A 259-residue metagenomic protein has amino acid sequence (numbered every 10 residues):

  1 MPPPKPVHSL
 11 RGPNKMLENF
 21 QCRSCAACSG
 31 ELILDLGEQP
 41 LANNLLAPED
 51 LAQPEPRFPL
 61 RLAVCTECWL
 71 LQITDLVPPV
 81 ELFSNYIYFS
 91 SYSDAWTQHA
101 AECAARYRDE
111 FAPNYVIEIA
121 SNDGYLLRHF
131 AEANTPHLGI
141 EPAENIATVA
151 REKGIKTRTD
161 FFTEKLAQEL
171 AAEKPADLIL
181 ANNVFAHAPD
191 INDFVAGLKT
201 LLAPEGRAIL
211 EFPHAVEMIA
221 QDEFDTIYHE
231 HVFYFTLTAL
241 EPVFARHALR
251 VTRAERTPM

Functional and structural regions predicted by a protein language model:
G12-A95, E255-T257: N-terminal juxtadomain amphipathic helix that follows a signal peptide/anchor or precedes a small N-terminal auxiliary
N44, L210-F233, L237-T238: Short, glycine-/aromatic-enriched active-site segment of Class I SAM-dependent methyltransferases
A112-N122: Conserved class I S-adenosyl-L-methionine
D123-N134: Conserved SAM-binding loop of SAM-dependent methyltransferases across substrates and taxa, primarily the Class I
P136-E141: Conserved SAM-binding motif I beta-strand of class I
G154-A167: Conserved SAM-binding strand-loop segment of SAM-dependent methyltransferases
L180: A conserved beta-strand element that flanks and buttresses the S-adenosyl-L-methionine
N192-R207: A short glycine-rich, Lys/Arg-flanked "PGG" loop and its adjoining helix->strand segment in the class I
